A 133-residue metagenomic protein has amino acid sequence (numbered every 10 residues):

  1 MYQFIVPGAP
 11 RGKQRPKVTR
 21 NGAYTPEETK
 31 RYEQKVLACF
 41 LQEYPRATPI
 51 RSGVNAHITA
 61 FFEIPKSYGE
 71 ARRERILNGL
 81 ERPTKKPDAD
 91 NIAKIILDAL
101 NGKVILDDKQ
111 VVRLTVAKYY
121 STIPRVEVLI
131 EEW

Functional and structural regions predicted by a protein language model:
M1-W133: Acidic, proline/glycine-enriched N-terminal capping motif
